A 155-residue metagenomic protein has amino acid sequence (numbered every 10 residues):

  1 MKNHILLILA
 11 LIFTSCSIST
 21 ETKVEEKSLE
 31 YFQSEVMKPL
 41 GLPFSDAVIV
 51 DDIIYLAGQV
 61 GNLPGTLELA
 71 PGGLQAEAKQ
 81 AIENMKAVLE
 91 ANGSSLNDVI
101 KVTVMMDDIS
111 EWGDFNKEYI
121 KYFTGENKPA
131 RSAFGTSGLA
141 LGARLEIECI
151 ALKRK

Functional and structural regions predicted by a protein language model:
K2-I8: Sec-dependent signal peptide recognition, specifically the positively charged N-region followed immediately by
I5, C16-Q80, A87-N92, N97 (+1 more regions): N-terminal presequence-like segments and the immediate start of the first folded domain
L11-I12: Repetitive helical segments and hydrophobic/amphipathic motifs
I100-V102: Surface-exposed aromatic
